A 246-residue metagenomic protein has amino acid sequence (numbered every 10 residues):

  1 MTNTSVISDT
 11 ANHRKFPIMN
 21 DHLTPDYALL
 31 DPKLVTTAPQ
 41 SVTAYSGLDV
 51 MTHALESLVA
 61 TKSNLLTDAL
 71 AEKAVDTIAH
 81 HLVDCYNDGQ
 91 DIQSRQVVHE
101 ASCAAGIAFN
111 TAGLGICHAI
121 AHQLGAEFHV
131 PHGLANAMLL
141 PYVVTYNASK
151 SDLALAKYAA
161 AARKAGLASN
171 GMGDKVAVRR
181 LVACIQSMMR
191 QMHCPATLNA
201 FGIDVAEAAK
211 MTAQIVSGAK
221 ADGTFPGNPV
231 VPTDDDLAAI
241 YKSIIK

Functional and structural regions predicted by a protein language model:
M1-L66, A156-A160, K164: A glycine/threonine-rich phosphate-anchoring loop and its flanking beta-alpha core in nucleotide/phosphate-binding
Q40-A104, A108: C-terminal and late-domain segments of enzyme folds
M51-L55, V98-G106, L140, I185 (+3 more regions): Short alpha-helical scaffolding segments that buttress acidic/His motifs in well-ordered protein cores
K62-L70, C85-V97, A112-C117, G171-K175 (+2 more regions): Flexible, glycine/charged-enriched surface loops at secondary-structure junctions
C103-N136, D222-T224: Glycine-rich phosphate/pyrophosphate-binding beta-alpha loops
E127-A208: Gly/Pro-rich interdomain helix-loop hinge
E207-K246: Short, amphipathic C-terminal "tail helix"
